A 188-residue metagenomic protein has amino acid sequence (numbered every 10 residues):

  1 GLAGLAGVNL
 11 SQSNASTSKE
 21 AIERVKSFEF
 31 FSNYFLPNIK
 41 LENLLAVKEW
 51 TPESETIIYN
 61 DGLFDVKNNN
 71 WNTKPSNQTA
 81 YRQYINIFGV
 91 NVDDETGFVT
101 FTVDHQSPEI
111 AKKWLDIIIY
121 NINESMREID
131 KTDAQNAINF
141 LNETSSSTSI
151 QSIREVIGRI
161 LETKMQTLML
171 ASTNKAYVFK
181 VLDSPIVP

Functional and structural regions predicted by a protein language model:
G1-T17, W71-N72, F88, P185: Short, glycine-rich, amphipathic interfacial segments at transmembrane boundaries or analogous
S16, K26-E29: Generic alpha-helix structural propensity
A21, F28-F179: Soluble oligomerization/assembly scaffold segments of membrane-associated complexes
F179-P188: Short, aromatic-rich amphipathic segments at membrane interfaces that lie adjacent to a transmembrane helix or signal
